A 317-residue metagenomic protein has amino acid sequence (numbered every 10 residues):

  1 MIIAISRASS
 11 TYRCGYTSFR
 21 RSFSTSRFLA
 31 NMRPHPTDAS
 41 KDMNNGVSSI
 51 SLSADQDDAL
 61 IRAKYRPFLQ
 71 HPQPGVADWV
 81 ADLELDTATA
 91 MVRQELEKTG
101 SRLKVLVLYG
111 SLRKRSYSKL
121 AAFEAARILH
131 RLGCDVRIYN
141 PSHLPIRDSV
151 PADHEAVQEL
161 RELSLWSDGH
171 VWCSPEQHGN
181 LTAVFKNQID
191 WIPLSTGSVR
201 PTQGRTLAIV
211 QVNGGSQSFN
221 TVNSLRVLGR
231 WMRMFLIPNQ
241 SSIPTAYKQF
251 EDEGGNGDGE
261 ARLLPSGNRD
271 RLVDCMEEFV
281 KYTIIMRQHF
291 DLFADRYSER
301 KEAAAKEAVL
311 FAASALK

Functional and structural regions predicted by a protein language model:
M1-P34: N-terminal mitochondrial targeting presequence
S24-L194, S198, R269-V273, E277 (+1 more regions): N-terminal beta1-alpha1-beta2 submodule of the flavodoxin-like/Rossmannoid cofactor-binding fold
M91-E95, V136-R147, M232-G257: Mobile beta-alpha loop/short-helix "lid" or hinge segments that flank ligand
G100-K104, T202-G204, E253-E260: Glycine-rich NAD(P)-binding loop of Rossmann-like domains
S101-R102, N223-L236, D274-M286: Oxidoreductase and adenylate-handling cofactor-binding alpha/beta cores
L163, F250, F279-Y282: Hydrophobic helix-cap positions at the C-terminus of alpha-helices in RecA-like/P-loop ATPase nucleotide-binding cores
Q203-T245: Short, glycine-/small-residue-rich phosphate/pyrophosphate-handling segment
V212-S218, A246-N268: Phosphate-binding/catalytic loops
